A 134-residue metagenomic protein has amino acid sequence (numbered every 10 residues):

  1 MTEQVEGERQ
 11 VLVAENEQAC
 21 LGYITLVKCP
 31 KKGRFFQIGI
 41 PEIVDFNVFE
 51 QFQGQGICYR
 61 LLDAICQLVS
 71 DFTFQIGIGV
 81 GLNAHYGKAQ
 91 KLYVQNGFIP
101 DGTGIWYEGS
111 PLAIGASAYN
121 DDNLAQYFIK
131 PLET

Functional and structural regions predicted by a protein language model:
M1-V13, K32: Active-site rim helix/loop that mediates acceptor-substrate recognition in acyltransferases
R9, D122-Y127: Short hydrophobic/aromatic beta-strand or adjacent loop that forms the aromatic wall/cage of a ligand/substrate-binding
V13, A19-P30, E42-N47: Conserved beta-strand in the GNAT
E15-E17, K130-L132: Active-site beta-strand termini and strand-to-loop segments that position acidic
F36-E50, I78-G79: Conserved acetyl-CoA binding element of GNAT-fold acetyltransferases
V48, G54-Q67, K91-Q95: Conserved acetyl-CoA-binding loop-helix of GNAT-fold acetyltransferases
V69-L82: Conserved GNAT acetyl-CoA-binding A-motif
G79-G81, V94-A118: Conserved catalytic-core motifs of GNAT/GCN5-like acyltransferases
